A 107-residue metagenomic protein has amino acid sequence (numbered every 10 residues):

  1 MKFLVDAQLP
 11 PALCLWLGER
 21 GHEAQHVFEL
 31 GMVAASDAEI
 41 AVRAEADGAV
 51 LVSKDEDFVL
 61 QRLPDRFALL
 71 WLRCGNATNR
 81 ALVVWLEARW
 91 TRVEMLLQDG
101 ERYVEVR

Functional and structural regions predicted by a protein language model:
M1-K2, R107: Absolute protein N-terminus
K2-A49: N-terminal first-folded block
V5-A7, S53, R73: Short beta-strand/turn micro-motifs composed of small residues that flank or help shape donor/cofactor-binding pockets
R20-G21, D65-F67: Short, structured coil segments at secondary-structure junctions
F28, D55, L72-G75: Short beta->alpha connector loops at strand-helix junctions that form conserved, small/polar/Pro-enriched
E45-L63: Acidic, metal-binding active-site segment of PIN/NYN-like and related structure-specific nucleases
A68-R107: C-terminal structural segments of small proteins and small subunits
